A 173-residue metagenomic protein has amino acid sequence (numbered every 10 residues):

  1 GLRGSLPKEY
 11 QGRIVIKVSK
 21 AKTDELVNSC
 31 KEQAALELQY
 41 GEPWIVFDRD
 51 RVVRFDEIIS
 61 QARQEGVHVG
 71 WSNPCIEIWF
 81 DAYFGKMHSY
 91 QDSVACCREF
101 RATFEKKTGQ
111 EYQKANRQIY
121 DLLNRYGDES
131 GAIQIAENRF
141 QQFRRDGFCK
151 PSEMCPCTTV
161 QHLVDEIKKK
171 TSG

Functional and structural regions predicted by a protein language model:
L2-I16, C30-W44, R49-G173: C-terminal accessory helical subdomains adjacent to catalytic cores in phosphodiester- and nucleotide-handling enzymes
K20-L26: Short, charge-patterned binding micro-sites
